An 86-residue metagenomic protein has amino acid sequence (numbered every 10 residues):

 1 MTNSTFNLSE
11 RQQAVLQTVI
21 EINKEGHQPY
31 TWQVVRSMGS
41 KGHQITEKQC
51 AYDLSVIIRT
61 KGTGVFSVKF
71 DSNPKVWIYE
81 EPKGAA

Functional and structural regions predicted by a protein language model:
M1-V19, E25-G26: Short alpha-helical segments that sit at the start of domains
E10, P29-Y30, I45, Q49: Alpha-helix N-cap and coil->helix boundary residues
Q13-Q17, T31-W32, A51: Short amphipathic alpha-helical segments
I20, G39-S40, R59: A general structural signal for alpha-helical elements within enzymatic catalytic domains
E25-M38: Short acidic, hydrophobic short linear motifs in intrinsically disordered regions
V35-E47: Short helix-coil junctions and helix-kink-helix linkers
T46-S67: Charge-enriched amphipathic alpha-helical scaffolds
V68-A86: Short, cationic-aromatic polyanion-contact patches
